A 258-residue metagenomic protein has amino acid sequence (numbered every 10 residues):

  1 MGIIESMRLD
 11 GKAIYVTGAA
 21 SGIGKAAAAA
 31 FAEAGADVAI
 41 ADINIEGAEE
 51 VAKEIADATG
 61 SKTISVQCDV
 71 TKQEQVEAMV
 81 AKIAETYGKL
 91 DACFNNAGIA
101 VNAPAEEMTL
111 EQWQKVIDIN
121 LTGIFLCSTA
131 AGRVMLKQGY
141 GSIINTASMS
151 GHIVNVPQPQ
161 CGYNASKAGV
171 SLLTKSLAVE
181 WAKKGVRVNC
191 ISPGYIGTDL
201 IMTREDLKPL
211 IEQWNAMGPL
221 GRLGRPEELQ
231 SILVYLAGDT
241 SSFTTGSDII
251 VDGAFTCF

Functional and structural regions predicted by a protein language model:
G2-S6, V234, T245-F258: Short C-terminal tail/terminal secondary-structure segment of NAD(P)H-dependent dehydrogenase/reductase domains
K89, F94, A182, R187 (+1 more regions): Short, small/polar-rich loop/turn modules that mediate ligand/substrate recognition or access, typified
P104-A105, Q112-I117, W214: Substrate-binding pocket helix/loop in short-chain dehydrogenase/reductase
S128, S166, T174: Active-site helix of classical SDR
R133, V179-K183, S242: Alpha-helical segment proximal to the catalytic Tyr-Lys
S148: Residue(s) in the substrate-gating loop at a strand-loop-helix junction that position the organic substrate next
G218-L229, T240: A conserved structural motif in NAD(P)-dependent oxidoreductases
